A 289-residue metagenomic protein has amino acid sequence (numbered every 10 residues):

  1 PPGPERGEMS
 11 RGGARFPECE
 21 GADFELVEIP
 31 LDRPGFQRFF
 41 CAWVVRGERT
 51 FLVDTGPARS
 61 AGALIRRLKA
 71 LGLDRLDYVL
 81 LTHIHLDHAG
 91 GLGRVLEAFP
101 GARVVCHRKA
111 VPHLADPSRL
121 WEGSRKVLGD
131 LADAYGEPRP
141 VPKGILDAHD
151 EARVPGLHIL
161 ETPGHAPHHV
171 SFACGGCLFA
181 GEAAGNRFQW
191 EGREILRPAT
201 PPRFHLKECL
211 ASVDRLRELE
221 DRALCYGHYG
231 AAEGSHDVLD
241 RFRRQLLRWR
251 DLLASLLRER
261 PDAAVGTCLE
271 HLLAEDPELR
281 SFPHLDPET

Functional and structural regions predicted by a protein language model:
P1-G12: N-terminal amphipathic/basic-hydrophobic helices that include classical n-h-c signal peptides and signal-anchor
R11-A14, C19, L114-L160, L210-V213: Metallo-beta-lactamase
R15-L71, R75, F172-A180: Conserved beta-strand hairpin/beta-sheet module of binuclear metal-dependent hydrolase folds, prominently
V53-G56, D77-I84, V105-H107, E161-G164 (+2 more regions): Active-site neighborhood of phospho(di)ester-bond hydrolases with catalytic His/Asp-centered motifs
A61-C106: Active-site metal-binding motif and surrounding structural segment of the metallo-beta-lactamase
H158-E161, P167-H236: Metallo-beta-lactamase
A231-D251: Short, electropositive alpha-helical surface patch
L252-T289: C-terminal regulatory/interaction regions
